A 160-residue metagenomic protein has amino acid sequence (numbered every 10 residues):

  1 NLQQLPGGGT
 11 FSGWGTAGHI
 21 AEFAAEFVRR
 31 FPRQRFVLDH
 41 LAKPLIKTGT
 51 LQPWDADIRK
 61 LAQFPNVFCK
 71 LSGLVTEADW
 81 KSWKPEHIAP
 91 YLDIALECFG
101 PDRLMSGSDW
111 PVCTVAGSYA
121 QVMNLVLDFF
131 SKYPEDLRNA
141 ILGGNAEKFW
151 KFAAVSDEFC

Functional and structural regions predicted by a protein language model:
N1-M105, A154-C160: Catalytic pocket-lining loop regions of alpha/beta-barrel enzymes, especially the amidohydrolase/enolase/GH5 lineages
T10, P44, K81, V112 (+2 more regions): Residues at structural and domain junctions
T76, V112-T114: Short, active-site-adjacent cap segments at secondary-structure transitions
D93-I94, C98-M105, T114-C160: Mid-to-C-terminal alpha-helical segments outside catalytic/metal-binding sites
D109: Active-site glycine-centered loops adjacent to acidic/histidine catalytic or metal-binding residues that shape
